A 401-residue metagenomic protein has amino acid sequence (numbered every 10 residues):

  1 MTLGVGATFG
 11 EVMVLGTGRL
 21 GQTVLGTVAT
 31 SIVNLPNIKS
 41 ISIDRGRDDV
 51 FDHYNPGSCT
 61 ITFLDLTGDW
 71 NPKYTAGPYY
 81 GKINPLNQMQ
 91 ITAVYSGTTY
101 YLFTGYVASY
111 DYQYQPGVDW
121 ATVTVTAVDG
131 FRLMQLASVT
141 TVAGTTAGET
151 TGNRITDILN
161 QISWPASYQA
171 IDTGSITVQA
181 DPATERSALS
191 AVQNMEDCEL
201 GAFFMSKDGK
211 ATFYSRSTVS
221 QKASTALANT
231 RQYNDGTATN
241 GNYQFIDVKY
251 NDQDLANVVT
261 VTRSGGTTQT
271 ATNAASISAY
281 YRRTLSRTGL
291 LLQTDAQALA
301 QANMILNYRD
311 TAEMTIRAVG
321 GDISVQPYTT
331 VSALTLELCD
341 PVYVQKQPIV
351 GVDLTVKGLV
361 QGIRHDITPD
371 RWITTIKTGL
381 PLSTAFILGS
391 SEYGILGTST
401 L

Functional and structural regions predicted by a protein language model:
M1-E149, Q179-L200, M205, D235-Q244 (+3 more regions): Assembly/oligomerization scaffold segments
M1-L35, G144-G148, S190-P369, S383-I387 (+1 more regions): Acidic, small/polar-enriched beta strand-loop surface segments
S58, Q88, T124, V258 (+3 more regions): A residue-level signal for beta-strand positions that form part of recognition/binding surfaces within mature
F63-L66, T126-R132, F213-K222, K377-S383: Secondary-structure transition/turn motif
A93-Y95, I155-S163, E196-E199, V342 (+1 more regions): Hydrophobic, Leu/Ile/Phe/Ala-enriched alpha-helical segments that form helix-helix packing faces
Y101-Y106, T124, T230, T355-L359 (+1 more regions): Well-ordered beta-strand positions in beta-sheet-rich domains
Q135, I155-A183: N-terminal export/assembly leaders
G152: A surface/extracellular/periplasmic glyco- and lipid-processing/surface-interacting theme
